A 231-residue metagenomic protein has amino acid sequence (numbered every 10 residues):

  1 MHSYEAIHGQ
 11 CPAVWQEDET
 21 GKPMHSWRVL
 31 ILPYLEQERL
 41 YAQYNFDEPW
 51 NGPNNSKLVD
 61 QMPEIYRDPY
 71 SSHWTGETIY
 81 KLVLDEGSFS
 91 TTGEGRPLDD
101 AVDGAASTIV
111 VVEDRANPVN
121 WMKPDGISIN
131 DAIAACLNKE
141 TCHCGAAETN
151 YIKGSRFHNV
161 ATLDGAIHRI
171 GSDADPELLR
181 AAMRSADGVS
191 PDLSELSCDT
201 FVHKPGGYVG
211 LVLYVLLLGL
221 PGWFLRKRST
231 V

Functional and structural regions predicted by a protein language model:
M1-V231: Surface-exposed loop/linker segments characteristic of extracytoplasmic
